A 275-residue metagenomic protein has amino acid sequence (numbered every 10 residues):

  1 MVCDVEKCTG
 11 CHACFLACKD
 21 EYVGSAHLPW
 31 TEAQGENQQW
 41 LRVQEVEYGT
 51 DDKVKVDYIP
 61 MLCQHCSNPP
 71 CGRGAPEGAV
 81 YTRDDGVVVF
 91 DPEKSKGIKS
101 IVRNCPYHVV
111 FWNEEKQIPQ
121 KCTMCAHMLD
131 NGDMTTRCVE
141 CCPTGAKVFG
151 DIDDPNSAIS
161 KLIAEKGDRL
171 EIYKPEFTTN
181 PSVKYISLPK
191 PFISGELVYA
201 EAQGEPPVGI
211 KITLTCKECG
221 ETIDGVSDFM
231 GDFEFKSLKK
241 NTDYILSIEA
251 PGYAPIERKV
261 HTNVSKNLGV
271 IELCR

Functional and structural regions predicted by a protein language model:
A13-E32, V43, N68-K94, K99-I118 (+1 more regions): Iron-sulfur cluster-binding cysteine motifs and their immediate structural context in ferredoxin-like electron-transfer
R137-S194: Long, compositionally biased charged/polar accessory segments in the mid-to-C-terminal portions of proteins
P181-V183, V260-R275: Extracellular beta-sheet/turn segments enriched in Thr/Pro/Gly and aliphatic residues
P191-I193, A200-E218: Short, ordered, surface-exposed loop/turn motifs in non-cytosolic proteins
E205-P207, E234-I245, P251: Short Pro-Gly-centered beta-turn/loop motif in secreted/extracellular proteins
K217-E234: Short, acidic Ser/Thr/Gly-rich low-complexity loop/linker segments typical of extracellular and cell-surface proteins
S247-K259: A short, solvent-exposed loop/turn motif at the edges and junctions of modular extracellular/periplasmic domains
